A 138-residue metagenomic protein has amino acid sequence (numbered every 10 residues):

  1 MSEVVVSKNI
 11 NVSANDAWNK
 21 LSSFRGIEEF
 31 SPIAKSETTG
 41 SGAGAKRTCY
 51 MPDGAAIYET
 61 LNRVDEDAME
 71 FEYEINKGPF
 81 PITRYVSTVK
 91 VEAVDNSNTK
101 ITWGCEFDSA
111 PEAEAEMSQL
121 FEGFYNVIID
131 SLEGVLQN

Functional and structural regions predicted by a protein language model:
M1-G42: Hydrophobic ligand-binding cavity/cleft-lining segments
E3, C49, A113: Catalytic cores of transferase enzymes with a strong primary signal for eukaryotic protein kinases
E29, T38, P52-N98, E106-S109 (+2 more regions): Hydrophobic-ligand binding "helix-grip"
S31-M51, G123-N126: Short N-terminal helix-initiation segments at or just after the protein's N-terminus
K100, E106-N138: A conserved amphipathic terminal alpha-helix motif
